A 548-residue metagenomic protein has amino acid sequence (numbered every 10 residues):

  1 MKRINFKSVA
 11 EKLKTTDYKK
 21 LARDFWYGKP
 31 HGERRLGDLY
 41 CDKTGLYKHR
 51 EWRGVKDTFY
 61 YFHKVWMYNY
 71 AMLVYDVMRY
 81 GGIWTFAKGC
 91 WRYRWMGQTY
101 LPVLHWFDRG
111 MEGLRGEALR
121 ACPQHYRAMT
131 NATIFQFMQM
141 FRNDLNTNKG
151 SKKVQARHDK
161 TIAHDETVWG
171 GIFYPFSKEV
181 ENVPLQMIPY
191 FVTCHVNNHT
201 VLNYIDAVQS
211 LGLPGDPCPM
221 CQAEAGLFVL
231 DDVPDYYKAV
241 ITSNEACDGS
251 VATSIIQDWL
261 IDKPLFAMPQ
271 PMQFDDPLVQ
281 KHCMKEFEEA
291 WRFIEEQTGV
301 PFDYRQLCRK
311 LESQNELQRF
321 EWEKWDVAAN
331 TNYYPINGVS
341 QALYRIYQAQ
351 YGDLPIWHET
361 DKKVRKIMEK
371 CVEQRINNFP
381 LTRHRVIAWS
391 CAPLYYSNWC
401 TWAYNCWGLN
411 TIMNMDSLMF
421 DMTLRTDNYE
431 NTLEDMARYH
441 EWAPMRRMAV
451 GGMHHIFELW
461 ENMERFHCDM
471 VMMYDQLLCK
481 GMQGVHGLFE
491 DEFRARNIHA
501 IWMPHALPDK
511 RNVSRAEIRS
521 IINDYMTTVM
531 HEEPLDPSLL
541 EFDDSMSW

Functional and structural regions predicted by a protein language model:
K2, V9-I162, R292-M422: A charged, amphipathic alpha-helical module
R157-H158, T167-D206, I387-G451, H455-L459: Redox- and metal-dependent alpha/beta enzyme cores, enriched for Fe-S-associated oxidoreductases and cofactor-handling
T161, V233-K238, G408, D469: Conserved acidic residues
H164-W169, T242-A246, A388-P393, D475-L477: Structural motif
P189-F274, L278-Q280, W502-P504: Active-site and donor-binding regions of nucleotide-sugar-utilizing enzymes
P217-P234, F293-E312, Y439-W460, V529-W548: Extended, charge-rich low-complexity interaction segments
I255-V339, M530-W548: Cap/lid and interdomain-hinge subdomains that line or gate substrate/regulatory clefts in soluble alpha/beta enzymes
T401-M413, D427-Y439, A443-R446, G451-E541: Hydrophobic alpha/beta core scaffold segments
